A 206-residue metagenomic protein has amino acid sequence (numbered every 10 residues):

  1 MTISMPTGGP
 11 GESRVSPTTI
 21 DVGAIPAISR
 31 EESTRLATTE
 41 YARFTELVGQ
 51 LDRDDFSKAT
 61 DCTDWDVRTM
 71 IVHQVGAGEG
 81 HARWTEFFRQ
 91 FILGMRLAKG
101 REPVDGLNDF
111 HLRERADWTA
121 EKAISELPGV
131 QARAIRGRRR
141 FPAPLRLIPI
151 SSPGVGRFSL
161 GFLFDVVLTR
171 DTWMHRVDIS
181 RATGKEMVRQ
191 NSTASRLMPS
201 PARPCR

Functional and structural regions predicted by a protein language model:
T2-R35, K58, E86-L97, E121-S125 (+1 more regions): Structured surface interface patches that mediate subunit assembly and partner/cofactor docking
I20-V72: An N-terminal domain-cap segment
T38, D64, I71, V75 (+3 more regions): Generic structural concept
Y41, T45, G49, G78-A82 (+2 more regions): Structural signal for well-ordered, non-membrane alpha-helices
G49, R53, E86, L93 (+5 more regions): Generic surface-pattern signal
R68-R101: Conserved alpha-helical segments that form or flank metal/cofactor-binding pockets of metalloenzymes
N108-V130: A short, structured beta-strand-centered segment in the mid-to-C-terminal lobe of catalytic cores from group-transfer
